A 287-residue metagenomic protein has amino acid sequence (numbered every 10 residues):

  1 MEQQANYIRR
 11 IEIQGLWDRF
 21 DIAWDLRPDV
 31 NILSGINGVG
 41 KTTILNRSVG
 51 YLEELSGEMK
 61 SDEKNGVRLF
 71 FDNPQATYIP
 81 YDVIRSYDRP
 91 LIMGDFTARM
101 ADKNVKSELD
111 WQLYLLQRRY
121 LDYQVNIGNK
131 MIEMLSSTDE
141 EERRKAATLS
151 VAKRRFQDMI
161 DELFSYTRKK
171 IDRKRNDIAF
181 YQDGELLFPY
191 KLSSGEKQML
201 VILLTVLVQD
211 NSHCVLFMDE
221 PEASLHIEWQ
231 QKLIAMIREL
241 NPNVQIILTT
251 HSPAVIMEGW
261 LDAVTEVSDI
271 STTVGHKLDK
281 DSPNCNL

Functional and structural regions predicted by a protein language model:
M1-Q14, A23-L26, N46-S194, N286: Phosphate-coordinating catalytic segments in nucleotide- and nucleic-acid-processing enzymes
E2-E54, R173-L287: Switch/communication elements of ASCE P-loop NTPase nucleotide-binding domains
